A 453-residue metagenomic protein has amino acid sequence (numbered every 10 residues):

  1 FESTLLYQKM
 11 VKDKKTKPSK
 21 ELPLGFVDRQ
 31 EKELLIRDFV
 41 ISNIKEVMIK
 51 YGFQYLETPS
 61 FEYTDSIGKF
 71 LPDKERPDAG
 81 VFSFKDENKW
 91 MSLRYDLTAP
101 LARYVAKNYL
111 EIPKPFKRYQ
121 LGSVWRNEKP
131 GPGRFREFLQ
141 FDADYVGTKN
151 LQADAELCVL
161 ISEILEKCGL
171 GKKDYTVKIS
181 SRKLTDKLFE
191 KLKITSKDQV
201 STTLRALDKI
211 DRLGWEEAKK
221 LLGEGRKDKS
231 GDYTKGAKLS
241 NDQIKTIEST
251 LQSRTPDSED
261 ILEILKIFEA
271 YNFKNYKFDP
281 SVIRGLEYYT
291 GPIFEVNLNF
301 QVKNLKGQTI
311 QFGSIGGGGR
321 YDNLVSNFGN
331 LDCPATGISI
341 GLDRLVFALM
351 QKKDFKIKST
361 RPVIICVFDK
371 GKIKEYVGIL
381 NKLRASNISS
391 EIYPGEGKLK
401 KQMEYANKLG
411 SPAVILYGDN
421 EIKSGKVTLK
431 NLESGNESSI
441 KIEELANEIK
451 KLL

Functional and structural regions predicted by a protein language model:
F1-K9: N-terminal amphipathic/basic-hydrophobic helices that include classical n-h-c signal peptides and signal-anchor
M10-A99, A155-V159, T176-K178: TRNA-binding/sensing appendages of the translation machinery
M10-K15, I112, A206-K220, R344: Charged, low-complexity intrinsically disordered tails and linkers
L24-V27, F141, R205: Positions in alpha-helical segments
I36-Y51, E62-Y63, T98-L110, K117-G171 (+2 more regions): Positively charged, Gly/Ser-enriched RNA/tRNA-binding surfaces
P77-N88, K193-W215: Acidic, His- and aromatic-enriched active-site or binding-groove loops in soluble protein domains that engage sugars
I179-T185: Glycine-rich, mobile lid/loop segments that gate access to catalytic sites or pores
D186-E190: A short acidic (Asp/Glu
